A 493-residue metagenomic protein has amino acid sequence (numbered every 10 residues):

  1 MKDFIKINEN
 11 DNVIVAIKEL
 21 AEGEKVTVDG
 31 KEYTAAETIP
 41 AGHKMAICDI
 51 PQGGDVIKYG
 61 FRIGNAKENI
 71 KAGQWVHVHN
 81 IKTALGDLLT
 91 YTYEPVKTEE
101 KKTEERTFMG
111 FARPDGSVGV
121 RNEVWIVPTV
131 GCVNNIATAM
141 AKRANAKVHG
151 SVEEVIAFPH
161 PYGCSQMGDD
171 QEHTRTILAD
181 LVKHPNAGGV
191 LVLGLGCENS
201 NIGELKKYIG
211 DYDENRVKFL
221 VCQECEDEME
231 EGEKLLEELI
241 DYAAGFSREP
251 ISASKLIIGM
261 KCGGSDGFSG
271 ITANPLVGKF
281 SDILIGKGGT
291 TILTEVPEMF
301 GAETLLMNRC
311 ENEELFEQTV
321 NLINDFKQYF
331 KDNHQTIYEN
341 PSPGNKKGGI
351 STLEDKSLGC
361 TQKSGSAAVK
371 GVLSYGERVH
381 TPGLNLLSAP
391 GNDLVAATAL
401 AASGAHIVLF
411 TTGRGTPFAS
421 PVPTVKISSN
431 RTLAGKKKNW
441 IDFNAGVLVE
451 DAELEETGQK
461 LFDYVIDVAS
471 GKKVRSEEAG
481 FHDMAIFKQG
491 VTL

Functional and structural regions predicted by a protein language model:
M1-I407, R414-P417, V422-L493: Metallocofactor- and cofactor-centric catalytic cores in central/energy metabolism, strongly enriched
